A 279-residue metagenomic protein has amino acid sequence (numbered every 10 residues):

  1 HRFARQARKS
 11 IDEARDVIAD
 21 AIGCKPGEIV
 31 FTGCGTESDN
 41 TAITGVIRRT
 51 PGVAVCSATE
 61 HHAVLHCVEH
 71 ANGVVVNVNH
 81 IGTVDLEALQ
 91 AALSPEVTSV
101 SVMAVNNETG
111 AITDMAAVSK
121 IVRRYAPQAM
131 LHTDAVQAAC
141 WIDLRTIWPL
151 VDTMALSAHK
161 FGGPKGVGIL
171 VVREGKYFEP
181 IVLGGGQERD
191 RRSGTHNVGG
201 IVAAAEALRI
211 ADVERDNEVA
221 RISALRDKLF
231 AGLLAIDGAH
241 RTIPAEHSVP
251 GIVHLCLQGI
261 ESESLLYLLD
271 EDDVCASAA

Functional and structural regions predicted by a protein language model:
H1-A279: Pyridoxal 5′-phosphate
